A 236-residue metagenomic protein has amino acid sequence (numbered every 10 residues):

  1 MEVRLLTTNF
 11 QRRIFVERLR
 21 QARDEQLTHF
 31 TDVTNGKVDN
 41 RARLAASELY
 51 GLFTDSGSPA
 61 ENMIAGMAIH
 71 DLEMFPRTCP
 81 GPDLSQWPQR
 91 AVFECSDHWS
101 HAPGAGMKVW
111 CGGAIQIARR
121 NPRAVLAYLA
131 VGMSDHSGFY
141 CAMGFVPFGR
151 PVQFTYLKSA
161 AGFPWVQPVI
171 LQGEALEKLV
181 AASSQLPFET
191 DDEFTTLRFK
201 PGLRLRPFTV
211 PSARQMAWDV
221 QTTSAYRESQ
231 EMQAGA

Functional and structural regions predicted by a protein language model:
M1-R13, L197-F208: Conserved N-terminal entry element of GNAT/NAT acetyltransferase domains
V3-F93, W99, P151: A conserved beta-strand-loop-helix scaffold within acyl/acetyltransferase catalytic domains
F10, I117-R123, S184-G202, Y226-E228 (+1 more regions): C-terminal/domain-terminus segments
H29-F30, A45-A46, G51, N62-M63 (+7 more regions): Extended, composition-driven regions rather than compact fold-specific motifs
S58-A60, S137-G138, L176-L179: Short, surface-exposed beta-strand/loop "edge" segments at domain boundaries and coil↔beta transitions
C79-W165: Acyl-donor binding region in acyl/amide transferases
Y156-D192, F199, R204-F208, R214-Q215: C-terminal "cap" of GNAT-fold acetyltransferases
